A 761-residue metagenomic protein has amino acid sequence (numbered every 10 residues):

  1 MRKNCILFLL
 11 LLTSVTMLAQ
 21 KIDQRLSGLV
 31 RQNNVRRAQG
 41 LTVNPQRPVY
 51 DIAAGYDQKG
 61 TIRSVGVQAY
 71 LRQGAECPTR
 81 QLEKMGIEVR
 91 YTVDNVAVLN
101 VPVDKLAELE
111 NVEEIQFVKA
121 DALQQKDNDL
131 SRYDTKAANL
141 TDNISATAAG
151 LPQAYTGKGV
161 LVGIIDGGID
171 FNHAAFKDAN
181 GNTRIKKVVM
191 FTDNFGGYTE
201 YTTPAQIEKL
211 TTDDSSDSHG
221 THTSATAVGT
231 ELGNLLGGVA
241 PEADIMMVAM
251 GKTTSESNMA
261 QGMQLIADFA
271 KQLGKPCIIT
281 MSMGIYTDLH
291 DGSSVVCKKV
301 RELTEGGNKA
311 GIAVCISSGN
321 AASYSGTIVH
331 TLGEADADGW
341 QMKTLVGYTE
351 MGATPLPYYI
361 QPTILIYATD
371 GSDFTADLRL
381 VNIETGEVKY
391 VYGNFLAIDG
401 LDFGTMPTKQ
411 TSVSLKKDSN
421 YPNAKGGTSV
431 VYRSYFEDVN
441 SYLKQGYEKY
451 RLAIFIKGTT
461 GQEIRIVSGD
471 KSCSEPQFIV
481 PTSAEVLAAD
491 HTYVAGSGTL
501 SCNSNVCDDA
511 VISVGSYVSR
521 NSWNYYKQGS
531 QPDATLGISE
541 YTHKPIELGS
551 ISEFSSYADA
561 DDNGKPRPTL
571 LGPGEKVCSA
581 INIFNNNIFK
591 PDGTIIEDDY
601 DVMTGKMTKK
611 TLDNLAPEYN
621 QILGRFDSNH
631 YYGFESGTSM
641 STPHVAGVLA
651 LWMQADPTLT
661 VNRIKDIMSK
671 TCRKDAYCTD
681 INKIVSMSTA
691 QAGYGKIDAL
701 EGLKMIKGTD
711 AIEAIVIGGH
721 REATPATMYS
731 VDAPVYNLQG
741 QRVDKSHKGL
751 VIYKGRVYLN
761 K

Functional and structural regions predicted by a protein language model:
C5, M17-Q153, L161: Autoinhibitory N-terminal propeptides
A19, L750-K761: C-terminal tail/sorting-segment detector
Q20, A148-N258, G274, K309-A313 (+8 more regions): Subtilisin-like serine protease catalytic core
G55-D57, P276-I285, L289-G292, I312 (+4 more regions): C-terminal subdomain of the subtilisin-like protease fold in secreted/lumenal serine endopeptidases
G168-T221, L273, E384-P481, N585 (+2 more regions): Active-site core segment of subtilase-fold serine proteases
M246-K252, Q264-C277, Q361-D370, F374-T375 (+2 more regions): Hydrolase catalytic cores
I278-E387, R433, Y442-I581, T671-C672: Catalytic-core segments of hydrolase enzymes
M705-Q739: Residue-level detector of functionally pivotal "anchor" positions at catalytic/ligand-binding pockets or at interdomain
